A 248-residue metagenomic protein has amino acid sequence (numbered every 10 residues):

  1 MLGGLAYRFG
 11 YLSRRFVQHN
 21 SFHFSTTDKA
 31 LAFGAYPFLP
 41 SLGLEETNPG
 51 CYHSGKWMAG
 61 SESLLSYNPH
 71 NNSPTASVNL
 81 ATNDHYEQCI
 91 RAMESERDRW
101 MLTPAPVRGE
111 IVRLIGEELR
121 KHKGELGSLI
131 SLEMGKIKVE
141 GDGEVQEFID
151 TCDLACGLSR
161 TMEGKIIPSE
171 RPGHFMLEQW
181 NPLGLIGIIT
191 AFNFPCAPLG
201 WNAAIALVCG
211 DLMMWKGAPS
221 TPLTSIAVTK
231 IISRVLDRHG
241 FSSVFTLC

Functional and structural regions predicted by a protein language model:
L2-S77, E110, L114, G164-T190: Terminal low-complexity tails and localization/encapsulation signals of metabolic enzymes
G50-H53, L65, P74-Q88, L236-V244 (+1 more regions): Histidine- and aromatic-rich ligand-binding microenvironments
G60, Y86, K123, G141 (+2 more regions): Alpha-helix N-cap/helix-start motif
S73-M162, G173: Glycine-rich loop-to-alpha-helix module at the N-terminal edge of alpha/beta enzyme cores
G164-C248: Rossmann-like NAD(P) dinucleotide-binding subdomain of oxidoreductase/dehydrogenase enzymes
